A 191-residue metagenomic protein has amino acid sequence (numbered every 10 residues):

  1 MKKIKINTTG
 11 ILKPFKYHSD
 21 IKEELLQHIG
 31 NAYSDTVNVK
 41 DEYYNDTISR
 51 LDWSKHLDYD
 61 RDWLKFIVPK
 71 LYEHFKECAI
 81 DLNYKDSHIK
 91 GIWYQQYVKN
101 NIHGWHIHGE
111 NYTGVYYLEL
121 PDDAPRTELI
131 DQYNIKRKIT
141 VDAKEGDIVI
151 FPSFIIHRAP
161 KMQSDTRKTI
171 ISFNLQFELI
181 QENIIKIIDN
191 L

Functional and structural regions predicted by a protein language model:
M1-L82, I102: Non-heme Fe(II)/2-oxoglutarate
F15-Y17, L25, A143, I187-L191: Extended hydrophobic/Leu-rich segments
D52-K55, L179, L191: Generic low-complexity, intrinsically disordered sequence content enriched in small uncharged/hydrophobic residues
D86-I155, P160, R167-I170, E178-D189: Catalytic core of non-heme Fe(II) oxygenases with the double-stranded beta-helix
